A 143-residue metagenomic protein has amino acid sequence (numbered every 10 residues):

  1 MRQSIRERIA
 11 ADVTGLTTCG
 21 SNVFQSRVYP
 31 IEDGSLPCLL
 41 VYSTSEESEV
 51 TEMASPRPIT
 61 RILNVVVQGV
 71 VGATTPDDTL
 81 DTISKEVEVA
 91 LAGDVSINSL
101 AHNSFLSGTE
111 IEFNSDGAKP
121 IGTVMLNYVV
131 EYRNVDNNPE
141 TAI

Functional and structural regions predicted by a protein language model:
M1-S35, T44-I143: Charged, amphipathic alpha-helical segments and their flanking helix caps
